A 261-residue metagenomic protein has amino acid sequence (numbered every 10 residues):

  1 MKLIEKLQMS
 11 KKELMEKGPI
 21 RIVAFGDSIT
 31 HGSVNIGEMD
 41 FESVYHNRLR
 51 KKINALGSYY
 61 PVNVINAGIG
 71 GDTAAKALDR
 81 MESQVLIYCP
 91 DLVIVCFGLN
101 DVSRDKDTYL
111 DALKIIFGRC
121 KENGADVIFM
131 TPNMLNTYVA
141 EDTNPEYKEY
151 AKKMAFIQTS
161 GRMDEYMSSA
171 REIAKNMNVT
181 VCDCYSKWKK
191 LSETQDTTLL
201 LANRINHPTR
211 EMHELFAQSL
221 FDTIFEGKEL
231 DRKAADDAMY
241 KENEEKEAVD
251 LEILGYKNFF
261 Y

Functional and structural regions predicted by a protein language model:
M1-G70, A75, R80-C89: Serine-esterase "nucleophile elbow" of acetyl-processing enzymes
E5, E16, R50-Y60, K76-Y261: Alpha-helical cap/lid subdomain in secreted, periplasmic, or secretory-pathway luminal O-acyl-processing enzymes
